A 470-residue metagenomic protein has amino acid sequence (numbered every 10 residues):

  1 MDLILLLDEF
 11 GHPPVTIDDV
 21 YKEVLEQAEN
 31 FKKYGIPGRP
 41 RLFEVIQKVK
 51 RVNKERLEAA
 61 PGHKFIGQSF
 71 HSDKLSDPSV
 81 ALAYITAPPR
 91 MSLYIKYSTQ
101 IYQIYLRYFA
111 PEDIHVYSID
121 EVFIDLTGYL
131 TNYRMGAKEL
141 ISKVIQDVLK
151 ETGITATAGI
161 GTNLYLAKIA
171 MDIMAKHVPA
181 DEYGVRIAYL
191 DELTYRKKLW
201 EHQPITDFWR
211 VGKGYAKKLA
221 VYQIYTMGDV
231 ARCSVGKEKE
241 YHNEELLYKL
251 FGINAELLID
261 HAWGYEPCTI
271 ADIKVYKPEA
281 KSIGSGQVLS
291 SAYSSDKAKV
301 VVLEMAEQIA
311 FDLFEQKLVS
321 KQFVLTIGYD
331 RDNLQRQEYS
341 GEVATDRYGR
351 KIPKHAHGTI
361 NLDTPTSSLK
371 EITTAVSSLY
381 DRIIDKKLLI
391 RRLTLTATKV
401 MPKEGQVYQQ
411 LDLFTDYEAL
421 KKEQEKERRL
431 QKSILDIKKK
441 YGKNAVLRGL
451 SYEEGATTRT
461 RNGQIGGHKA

Functional and structural regions predicted by a protein language model:
M1-I270, E418-A470: Gly/Gly-Pro- and Ser/Thr-rich, intrinsically disordered tail segments characteristic of DNA damage-repair and tolerance
Y21, T131, Y165, V288 (+4 more regions): Generic "edge-of-domain/loop-turn" microfeature
E23-L25, V185-Y189, R336-Q337, H355 (+1 more regions): Short, well-ordered strand-loop elements centered on a beta-strand within folded domains, enriched for acidic residues
F123, V324, T394-T398: A short beta-strand-loop-alpha-helix capping motif that often carries His-Thr
T127-Y129, T162-A167, I327-L334, T398-E404 (+1 more regions): Short, internal active-site loops enriched in acidic
A156-I160, K321-L325, R391-L393: A short glycine-rich, hydrophobically flanked beta-strand micro-motif that places a catalytic Asp/Glu for divalent metal
D207, Y215-L389, G405: DNA-contacting surface of Y-family translesion DNA polymerases
G349-A470: Acidic, metal-coordinating catalytic segment for phosphate/diphosphate chemistry, firing primarily on the Nudix
